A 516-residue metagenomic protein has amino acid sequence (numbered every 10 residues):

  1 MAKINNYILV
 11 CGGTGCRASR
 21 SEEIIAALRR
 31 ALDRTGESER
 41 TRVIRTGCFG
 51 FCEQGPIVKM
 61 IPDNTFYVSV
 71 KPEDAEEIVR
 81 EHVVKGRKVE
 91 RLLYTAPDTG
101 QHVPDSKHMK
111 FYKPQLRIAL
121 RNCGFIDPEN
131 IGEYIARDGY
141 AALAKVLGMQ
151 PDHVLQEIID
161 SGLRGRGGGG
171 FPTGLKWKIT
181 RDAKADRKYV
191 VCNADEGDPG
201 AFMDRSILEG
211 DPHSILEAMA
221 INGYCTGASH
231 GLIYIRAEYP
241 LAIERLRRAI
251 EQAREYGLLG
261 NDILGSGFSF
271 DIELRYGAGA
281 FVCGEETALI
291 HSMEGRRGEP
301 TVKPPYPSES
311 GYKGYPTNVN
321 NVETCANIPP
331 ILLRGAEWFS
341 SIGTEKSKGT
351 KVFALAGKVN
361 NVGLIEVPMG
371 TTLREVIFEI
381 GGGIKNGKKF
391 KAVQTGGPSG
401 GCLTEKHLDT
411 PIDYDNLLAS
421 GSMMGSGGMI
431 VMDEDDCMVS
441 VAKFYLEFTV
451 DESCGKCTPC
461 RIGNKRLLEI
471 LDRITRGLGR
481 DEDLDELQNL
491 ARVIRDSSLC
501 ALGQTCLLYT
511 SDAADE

Functional and structural regions predicted by a protein language model:
A2-F49, E53, I78, H82 (+4 more regions): Small-residue-enriched alpha-helical segments and adjacent helix-cap loops that form tight helix-helix packing
A2-V10, D33-F49, V154-G162, K385-K391 (+2 more regions): Immediate flanking context of iron-sulfur cluster ligation sites
I8-S21, I44-M60, R164-P172, V450-E469 (+1 more regions): Local cysteine-cluster metal-coordination motifs and their immediate loop/turn environment, predominantly Fe-S cluster
N64-D160, L259, A288, G298-K313 (+2 more regions): Fe-S ferredoxin-like electron-transfer domains and their immediately adjacent linker/connector regions across
P114-Q115, I243-M369, G381: Hydrophobic alpha-helical positions that pack around
V146-K184, E366, Q394-I412: Accessory "access/gating" subregions that flank catalytic or transport cores
G370-K385: Short amphipathic, charge-patterned alpha-helical segments
Y509-E516: Conserved small/polar residues in nucleotide/adenosyl-binding loops
